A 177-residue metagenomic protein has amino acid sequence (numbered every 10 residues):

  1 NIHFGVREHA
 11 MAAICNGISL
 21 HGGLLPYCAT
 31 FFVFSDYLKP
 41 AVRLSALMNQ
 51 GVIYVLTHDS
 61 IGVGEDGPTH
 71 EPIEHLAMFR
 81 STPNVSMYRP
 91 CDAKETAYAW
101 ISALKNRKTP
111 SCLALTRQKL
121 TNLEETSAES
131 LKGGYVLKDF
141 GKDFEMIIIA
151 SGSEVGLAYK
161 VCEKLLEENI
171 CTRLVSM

Functional and structural regions predicted by a protein language model:
N1-A114, K119: Thiamine diphosphate
I73-L76, S81-N84, K94-E168, R173-V175: Glycine-/acidic-rich phosphate or pyrophosphate-binding loops and their flanking alpha/beta elements
